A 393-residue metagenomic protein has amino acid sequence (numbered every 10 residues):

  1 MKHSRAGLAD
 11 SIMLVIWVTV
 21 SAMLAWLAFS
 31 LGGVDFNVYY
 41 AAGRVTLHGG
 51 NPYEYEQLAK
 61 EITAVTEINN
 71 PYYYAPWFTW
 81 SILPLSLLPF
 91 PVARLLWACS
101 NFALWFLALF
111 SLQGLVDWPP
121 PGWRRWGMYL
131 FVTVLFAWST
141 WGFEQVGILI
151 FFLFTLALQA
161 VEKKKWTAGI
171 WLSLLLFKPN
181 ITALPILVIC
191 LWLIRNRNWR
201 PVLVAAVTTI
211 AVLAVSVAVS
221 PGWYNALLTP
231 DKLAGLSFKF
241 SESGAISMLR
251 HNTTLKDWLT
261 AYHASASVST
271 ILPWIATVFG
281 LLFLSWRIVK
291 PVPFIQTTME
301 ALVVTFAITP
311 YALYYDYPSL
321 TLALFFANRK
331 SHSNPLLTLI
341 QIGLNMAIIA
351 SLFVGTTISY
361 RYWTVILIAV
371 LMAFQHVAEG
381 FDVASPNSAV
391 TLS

Functional and structural regions predicted by a protein language model:
M1-T167, W192-T321, F381-S393: Primarily membrane-embedded glycan-assembly and transfer machineries that use lipid-linked glycans
C99-L104, I148-L153, K178, T182 (+3 more regions): Membrane-embedded alpha-helical segments of multi-pass membrane proteins, especially the transmembrane helices
L172-L174, V204-I210, T298-T305, L336-I349: Central hydrophobic cores of alpha-helical transmembrane segments in multi-pass integral membrane proteins
L172-L191, P310-D316: Transmembrane helices and adjacent periplasmic/lumenal helix-loop junctions of polyprenol-phosphate-dependent
F177-I181, A211-V215, L336: Membrane-embedded alpha-helical segments of transport systems, primarily multispan ion/solute transporters
L193-I194, A323, A327, S331: Active-site catalytic pocket residues across diverse enzymes, especially alpha/beta-hydrolases
N328-S393: Aromatic-enriched
